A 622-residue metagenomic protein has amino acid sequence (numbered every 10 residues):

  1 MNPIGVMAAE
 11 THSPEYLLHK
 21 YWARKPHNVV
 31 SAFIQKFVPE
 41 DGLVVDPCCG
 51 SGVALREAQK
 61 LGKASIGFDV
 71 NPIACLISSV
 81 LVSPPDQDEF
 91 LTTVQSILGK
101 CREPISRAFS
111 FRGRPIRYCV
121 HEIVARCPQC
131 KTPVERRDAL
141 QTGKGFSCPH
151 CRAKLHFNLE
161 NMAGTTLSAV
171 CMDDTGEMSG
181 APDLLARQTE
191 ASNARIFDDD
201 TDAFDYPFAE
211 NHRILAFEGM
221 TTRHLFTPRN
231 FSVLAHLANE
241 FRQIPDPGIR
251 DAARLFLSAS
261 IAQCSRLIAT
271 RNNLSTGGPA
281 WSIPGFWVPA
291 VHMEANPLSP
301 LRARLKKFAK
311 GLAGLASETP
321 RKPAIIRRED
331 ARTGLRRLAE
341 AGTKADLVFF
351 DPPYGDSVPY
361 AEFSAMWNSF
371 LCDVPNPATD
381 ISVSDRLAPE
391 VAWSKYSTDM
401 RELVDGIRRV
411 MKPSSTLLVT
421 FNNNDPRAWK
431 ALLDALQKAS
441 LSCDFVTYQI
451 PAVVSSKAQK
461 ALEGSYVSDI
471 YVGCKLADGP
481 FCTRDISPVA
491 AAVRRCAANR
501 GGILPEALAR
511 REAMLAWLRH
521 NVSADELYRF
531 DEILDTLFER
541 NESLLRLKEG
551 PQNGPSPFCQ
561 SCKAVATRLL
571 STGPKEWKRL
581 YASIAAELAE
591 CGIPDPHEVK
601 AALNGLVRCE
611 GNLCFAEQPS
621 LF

Functional and structural regions predicted by a protein language model:
M1-V45, Q59-K344, S357-P389, L403 (+11 more regions): Nucleic-acid modification enzymes, centered on SAM-dependent nucleic-acid methyltransferases
E40, D373, G406, M411-L417: Short glycine-dipeptide loop
P47, P352: Conserved beta-strand/loop positions that form the S-adenosyl-L-methionine
C48-G52: Class I SAM-dependent methyltransferase "Motif I" SAM/SAH-binding loop
A378-T379, S415-F421: Conserved beta-strand signature within the Rossmann-like core of class I S-adenosyl-L-methionine
S397-P413, K438: A short glycine-rich, Lys/Arg-flanked "PGG" loop and its adjoining helix->strand segment in the class I
T483-E506, R511-H520, N553-K578, A586-E587 (+1 more regions): Positively charged, polyanion-binding regions of nucleic-acid-associated proteins
